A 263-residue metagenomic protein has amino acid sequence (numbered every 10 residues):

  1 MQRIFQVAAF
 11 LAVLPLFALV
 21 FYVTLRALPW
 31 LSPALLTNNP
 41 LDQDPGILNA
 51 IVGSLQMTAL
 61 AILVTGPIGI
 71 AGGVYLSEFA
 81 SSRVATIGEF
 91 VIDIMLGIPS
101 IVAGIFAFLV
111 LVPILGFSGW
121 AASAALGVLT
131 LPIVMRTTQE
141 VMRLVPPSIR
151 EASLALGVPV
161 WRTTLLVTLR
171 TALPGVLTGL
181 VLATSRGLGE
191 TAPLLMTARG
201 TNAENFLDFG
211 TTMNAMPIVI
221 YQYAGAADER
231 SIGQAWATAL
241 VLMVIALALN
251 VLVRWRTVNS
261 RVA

Functional and structural regions predicted by a protein language model:
M1-V7, Y22-L63, S81-S82, V219-G233: Periplasmic/extracellular loop-to-transmembrane helix junction in inner-membrane transport proteins
Q2-R3, I68-A107, R136-E140, A263: Cytoplasmic-entry segments and transmembrane alpha-helices of multi-pass inner-membrane transporters
L14, S54, T58, I62-V74 (+8 more regions): Hydrophobic positions within alpha-helical transmembrane segments of bacterial inner-membrane proteins
N39, L194-V244: Interhelical loop and adjacent transmembrane-helix boundary motif in polytopic membrane transport permeases
I68, L76, A80-A85, E89 (+2 more regions): Amphipathic cytosolic juxtamembrane alpha-helices at the membrane-cytosol interface of multi-pass membrane transporters
D93-L129: Generic hydrophobic transmembrane alpha-helix motif, especially the helices
T138, V160-A198: Transmembrane alpha-helices
Q139-R143, P147, L154, T178-V181 (+1 more regions): C-terminal transmembrane helix and the adjacent membrane-cytosol boundary/short C-terminal tail of inner/organellar
